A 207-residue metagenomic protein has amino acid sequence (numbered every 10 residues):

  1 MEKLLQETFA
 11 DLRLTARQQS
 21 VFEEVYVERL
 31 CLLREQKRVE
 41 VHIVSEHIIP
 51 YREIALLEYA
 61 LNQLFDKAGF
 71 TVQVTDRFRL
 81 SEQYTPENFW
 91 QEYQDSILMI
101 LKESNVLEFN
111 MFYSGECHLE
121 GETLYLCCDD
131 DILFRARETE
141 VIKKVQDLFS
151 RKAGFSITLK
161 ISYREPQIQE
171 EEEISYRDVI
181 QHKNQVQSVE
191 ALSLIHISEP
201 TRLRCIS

Functional and structural regions predicted by a protein language model:
M1-L194, S198, R202, S207: Intrinsically disordered, low-complexity basic tails and flexible linkers associated with large NTP-driven
